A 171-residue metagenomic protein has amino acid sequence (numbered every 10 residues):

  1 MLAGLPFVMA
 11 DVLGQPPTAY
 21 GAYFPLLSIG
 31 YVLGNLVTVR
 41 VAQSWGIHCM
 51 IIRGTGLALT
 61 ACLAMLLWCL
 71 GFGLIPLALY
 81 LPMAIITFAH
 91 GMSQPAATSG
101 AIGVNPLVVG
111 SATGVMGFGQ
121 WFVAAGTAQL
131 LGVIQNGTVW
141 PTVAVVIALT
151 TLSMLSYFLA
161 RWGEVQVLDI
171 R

Functional and structural regions predicted by a protein language model:
A3-A19: Short amphipathic helix-loop junctions that connect adjacent transmembrane helices in Major Facilitator Superfamily/SLC
P17-P25, G114: Small-residue hotspots at the loop-to-helix junctions and early N-terminal turns of transmembrane alpha-helices
A22-Y31, Q120: Transmembrane alpha-helical segments of major facilitator superfamily
S28-L36, A125: Residue-level signature of mid-helix packing/kink "hotspots" within the transmembrane helices of 12-pass Major
G34-C49, Q135: Helix-to-loop junctions at the C-terminal end of transmembrane segments in multipass secondary transporters
C49-A96: C-terminal transmembrane helical hairpin of 12-TM major facilitator-type secondary transporters
T98-W140, V145-V146: A late C-terminal transmembrane helix in Major Facilitator Superfamily
A148-R171: Multi-pass alpha-helical transporter architecture, strongest for 12-TM Major Facilitator/SLC carriers used
